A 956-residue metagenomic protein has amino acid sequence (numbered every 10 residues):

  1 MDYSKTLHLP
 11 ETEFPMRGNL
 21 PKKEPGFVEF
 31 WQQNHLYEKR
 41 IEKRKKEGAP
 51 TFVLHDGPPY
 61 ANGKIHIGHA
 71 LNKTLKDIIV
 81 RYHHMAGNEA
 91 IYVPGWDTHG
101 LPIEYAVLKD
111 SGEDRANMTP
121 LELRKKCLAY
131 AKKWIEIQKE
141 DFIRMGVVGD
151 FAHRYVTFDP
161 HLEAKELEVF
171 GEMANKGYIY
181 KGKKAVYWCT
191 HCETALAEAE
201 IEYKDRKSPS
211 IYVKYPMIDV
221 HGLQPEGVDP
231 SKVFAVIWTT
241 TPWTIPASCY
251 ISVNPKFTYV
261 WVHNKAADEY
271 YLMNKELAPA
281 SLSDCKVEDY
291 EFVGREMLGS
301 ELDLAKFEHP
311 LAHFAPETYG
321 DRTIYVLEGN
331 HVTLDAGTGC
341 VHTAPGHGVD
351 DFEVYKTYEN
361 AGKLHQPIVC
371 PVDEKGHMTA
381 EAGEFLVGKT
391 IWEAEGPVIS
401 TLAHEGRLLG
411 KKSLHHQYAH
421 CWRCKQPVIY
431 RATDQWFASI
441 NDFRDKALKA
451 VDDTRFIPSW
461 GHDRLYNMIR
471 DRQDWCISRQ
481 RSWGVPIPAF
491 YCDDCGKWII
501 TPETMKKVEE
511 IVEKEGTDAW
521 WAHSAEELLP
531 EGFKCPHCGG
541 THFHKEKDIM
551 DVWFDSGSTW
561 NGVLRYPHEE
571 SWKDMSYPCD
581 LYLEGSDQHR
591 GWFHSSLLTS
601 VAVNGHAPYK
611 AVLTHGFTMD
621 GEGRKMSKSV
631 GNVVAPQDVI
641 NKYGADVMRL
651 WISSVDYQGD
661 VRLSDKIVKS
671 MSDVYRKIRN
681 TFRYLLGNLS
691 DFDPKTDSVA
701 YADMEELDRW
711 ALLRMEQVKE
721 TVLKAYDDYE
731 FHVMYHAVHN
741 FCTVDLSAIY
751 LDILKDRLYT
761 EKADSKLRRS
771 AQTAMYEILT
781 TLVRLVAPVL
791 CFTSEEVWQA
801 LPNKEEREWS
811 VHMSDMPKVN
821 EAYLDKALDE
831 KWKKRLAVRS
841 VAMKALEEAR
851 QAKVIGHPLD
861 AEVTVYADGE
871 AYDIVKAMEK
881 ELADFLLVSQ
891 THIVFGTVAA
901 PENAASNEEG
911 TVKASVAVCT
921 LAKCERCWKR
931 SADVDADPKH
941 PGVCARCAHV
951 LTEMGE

Functional and structural regions predicted by a protein language model:
D2-L20, F27-N34, L108-P246, L304-K306 (+14 more regions): Residue patterns forming the tRNA-binding/recognition surfaces of aminoacyl-tRNA synthetases and related DALR
K43-A106, T157, I237-T244, R322-V354 (+3 more regions): N-terminal catalytic cores of NTP/NDP-binding nucleotidyl/phosphoryl-transfer enzymes
K46, P50-G57, I67-L71, L75 (+19 more regions): Secondary-structure capping and boundary motifs in well-ordered enzyme cores
D97, V186, T190, A197-K204 (+8 more regions): Acidic, turn-prone loop/beta-hairpin segments
V186, Y418, A489, G532 (+2 more regions): Residues immediately within or flanking Cys/His clusters that coordinate Zn2+ in small zinc-binding modules
C189, C421, C492, C535-C538 (+2 more regions): Short cysteine-rich clusters marking metal-coordination/redox-active sites
E193, Q480, G496, G539 (+2 more regions): Cys/His-coordinated zinc-binding microdomains
Y250, Y259-C340, V349, E353: Protease-associated
